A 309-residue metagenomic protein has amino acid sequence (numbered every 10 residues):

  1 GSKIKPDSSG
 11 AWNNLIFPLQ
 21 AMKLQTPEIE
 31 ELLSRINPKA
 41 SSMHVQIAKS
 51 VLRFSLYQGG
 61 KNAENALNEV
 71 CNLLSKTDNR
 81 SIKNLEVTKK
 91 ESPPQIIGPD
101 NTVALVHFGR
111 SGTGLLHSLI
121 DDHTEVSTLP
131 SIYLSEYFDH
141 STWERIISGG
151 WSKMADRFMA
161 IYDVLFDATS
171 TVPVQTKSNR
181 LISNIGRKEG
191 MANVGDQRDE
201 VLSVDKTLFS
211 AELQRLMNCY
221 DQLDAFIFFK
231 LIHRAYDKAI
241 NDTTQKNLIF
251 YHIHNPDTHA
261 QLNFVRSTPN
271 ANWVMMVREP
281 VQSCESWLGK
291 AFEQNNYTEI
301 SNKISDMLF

Functional and structural regions predicted by a protein language model:
I4, I36-K39, L73: Structural marker of alpha-solenoid helical repeat scaffolds
A11, M43-I47: TPR alpha-solenoid repeat register
F17, V51-L56: Residue-level recognition of tetratricopeptide repeat
M22-S34, K61-N65: Structural signature of tandem alpha-helical TPR/SEL1-like repeats, specifically the intra-repeat loop/turn
L105-I120: Glycine-rich phosphate-binding P-loop
I132-H252: PAPS-dependent sulfation machinery
L202-F309: PAPS-dependent sulfotransferase catalytic domain
